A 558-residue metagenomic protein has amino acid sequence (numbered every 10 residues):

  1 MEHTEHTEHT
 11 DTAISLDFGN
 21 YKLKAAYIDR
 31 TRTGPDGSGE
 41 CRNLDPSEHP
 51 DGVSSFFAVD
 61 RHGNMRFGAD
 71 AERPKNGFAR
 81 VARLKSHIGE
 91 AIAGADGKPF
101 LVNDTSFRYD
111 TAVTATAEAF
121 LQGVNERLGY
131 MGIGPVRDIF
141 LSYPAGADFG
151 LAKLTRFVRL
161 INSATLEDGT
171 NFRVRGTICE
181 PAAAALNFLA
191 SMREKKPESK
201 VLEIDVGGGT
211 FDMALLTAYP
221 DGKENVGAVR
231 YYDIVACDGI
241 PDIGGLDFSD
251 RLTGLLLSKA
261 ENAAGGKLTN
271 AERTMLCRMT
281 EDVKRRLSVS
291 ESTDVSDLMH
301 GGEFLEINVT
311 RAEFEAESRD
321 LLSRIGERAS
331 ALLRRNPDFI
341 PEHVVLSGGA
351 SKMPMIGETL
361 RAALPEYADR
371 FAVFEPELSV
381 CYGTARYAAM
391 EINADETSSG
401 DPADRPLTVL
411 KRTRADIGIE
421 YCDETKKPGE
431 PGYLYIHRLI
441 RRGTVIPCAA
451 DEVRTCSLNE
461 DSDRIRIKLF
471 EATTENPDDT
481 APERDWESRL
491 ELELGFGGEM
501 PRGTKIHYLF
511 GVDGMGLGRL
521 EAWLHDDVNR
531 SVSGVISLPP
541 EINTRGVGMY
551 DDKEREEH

Functional and structural regions predicted by a protein language model:
M1-D11, F172-I204, G222, S379-P406: Conserved phosphate-binding catalytic cores of ATP/NTP-utilizing and phosphoryl-transfer enzymes
E2-D36, M192-D233, T504-H525: Gly/Thr-rich phosphate-binding beta-strand-loop-beta motif of the actin/hexokinase/Hsp70
F18-K22, E180-A183, G208-T210, D238 (+4 more regions): Conserved A3 ("GATE") glycine/threonine-rich loop of ANL adenylate-forming enzymes
N20, A263, F374-G495, D552-H558: Acidic, glycine/GT-rich loop-and beta-edge segments that sit at the periphery of enzyme/chaperone cores
D29-G169, R175, G244, F248-T293 (+3 more regions): Phosphate-binding loop and its immediate beta->loop->alpha context in nucleotide/phosphate-handling enzymes
G52-N64, N76-G77, A218-T269, V309-G326 (+3 more regions): Glycine-rich phosphate-binding loop plus the immediately following alpha-helix
A79, L84, I88-G89, L517-H558: Catalytic P-loop NTP-binding/switch module of NTPases
S258-E261, R286-P406, S457, L469 (+1 more regions): Helical "lid/coupling" subdomains associated with nucleotide-phosphate turnover
